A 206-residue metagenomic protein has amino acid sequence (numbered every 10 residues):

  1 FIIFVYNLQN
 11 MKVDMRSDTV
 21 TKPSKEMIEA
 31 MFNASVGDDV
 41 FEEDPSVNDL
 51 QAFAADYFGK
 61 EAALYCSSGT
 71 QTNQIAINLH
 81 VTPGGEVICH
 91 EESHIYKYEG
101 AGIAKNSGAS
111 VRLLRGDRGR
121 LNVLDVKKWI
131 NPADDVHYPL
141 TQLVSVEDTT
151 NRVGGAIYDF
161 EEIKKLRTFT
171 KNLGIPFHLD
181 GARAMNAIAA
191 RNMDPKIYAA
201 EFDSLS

Functional and structural regions predicted by a protein language model:
F1-N10: Short, Lys/Arg-enriched N-terminal segments with co-localized hydrophobic residues within the first ~10-30 amino acids
M11-A34, D38-S206: Conserved PLP-enzyme active-site core in the AAT-like
